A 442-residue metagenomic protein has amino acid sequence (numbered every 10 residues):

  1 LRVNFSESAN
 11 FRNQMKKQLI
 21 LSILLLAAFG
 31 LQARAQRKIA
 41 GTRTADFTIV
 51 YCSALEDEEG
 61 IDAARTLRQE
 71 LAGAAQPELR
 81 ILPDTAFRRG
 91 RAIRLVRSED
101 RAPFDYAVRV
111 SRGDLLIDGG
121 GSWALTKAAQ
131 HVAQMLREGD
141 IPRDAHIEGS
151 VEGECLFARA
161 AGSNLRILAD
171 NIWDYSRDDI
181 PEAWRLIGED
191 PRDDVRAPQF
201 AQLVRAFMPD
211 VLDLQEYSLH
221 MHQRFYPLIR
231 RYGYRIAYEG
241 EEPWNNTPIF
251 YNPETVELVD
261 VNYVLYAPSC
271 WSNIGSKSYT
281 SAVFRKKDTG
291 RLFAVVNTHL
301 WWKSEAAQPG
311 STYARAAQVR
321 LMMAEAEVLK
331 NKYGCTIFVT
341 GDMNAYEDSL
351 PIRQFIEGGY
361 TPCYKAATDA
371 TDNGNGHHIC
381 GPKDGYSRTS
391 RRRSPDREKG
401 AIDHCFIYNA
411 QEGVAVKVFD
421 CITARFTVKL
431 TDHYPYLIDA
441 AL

Functional and structural regions predicted by a protein language model:
L1, S6-Q36: Bacterial Sec-dependent N-terminal signal peptides
Q36-A158: Contiguous, structured surface segment used for ligand recognition
D57-E59, A102-P103, T126, D174-E182 (+4 more regions): Short, solvent-exposed loop/turn elements at domain surfaces
D118, N164-L186, V259-V264, L292-W302: Active-site-proximal beta-strand elements of phosphoester/diester hydrolases
F157-L228, W244, L442: N-terminal, active-site-proximal structural segment of metallo-dependent hydrolase catalytic domains
R166-I172, F200-H222, F250, A282 (+5 more regions): Active-site beta-strand/loop signature of hydrolases that rely on acidic residues for catalysis
V211-W302, F419: Structured beta-strand-rich core segments of catalytic domains in phosphoester-bond hydrolases
E327-I337, A345-L442: Metal-dependent phosphoester-hydrolase catalytic domains
